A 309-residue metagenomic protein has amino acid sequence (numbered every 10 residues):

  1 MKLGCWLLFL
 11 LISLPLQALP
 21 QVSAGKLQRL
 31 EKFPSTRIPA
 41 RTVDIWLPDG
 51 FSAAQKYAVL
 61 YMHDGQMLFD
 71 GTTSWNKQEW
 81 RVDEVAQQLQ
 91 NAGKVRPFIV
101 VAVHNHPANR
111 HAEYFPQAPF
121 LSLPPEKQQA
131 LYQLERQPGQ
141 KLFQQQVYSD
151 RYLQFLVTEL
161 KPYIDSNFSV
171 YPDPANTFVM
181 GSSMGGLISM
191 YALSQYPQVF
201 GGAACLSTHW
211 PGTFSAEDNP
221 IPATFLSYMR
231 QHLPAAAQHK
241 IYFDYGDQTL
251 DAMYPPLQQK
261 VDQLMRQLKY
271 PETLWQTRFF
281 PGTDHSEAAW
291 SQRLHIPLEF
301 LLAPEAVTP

Functional and structural regions predicted by a protein language model:
K2-F9, K260: Sec-dependent signal peptide recognition, specifically the positively charged N-region followed immediately by
S13-P15: N-terminal signal peptide c-region/cleavage motif recognized by signal peptidases
L19-P309: Non-catalytic cap/lid and distal C-terminal segments of serine-dependent acyl enzymes
